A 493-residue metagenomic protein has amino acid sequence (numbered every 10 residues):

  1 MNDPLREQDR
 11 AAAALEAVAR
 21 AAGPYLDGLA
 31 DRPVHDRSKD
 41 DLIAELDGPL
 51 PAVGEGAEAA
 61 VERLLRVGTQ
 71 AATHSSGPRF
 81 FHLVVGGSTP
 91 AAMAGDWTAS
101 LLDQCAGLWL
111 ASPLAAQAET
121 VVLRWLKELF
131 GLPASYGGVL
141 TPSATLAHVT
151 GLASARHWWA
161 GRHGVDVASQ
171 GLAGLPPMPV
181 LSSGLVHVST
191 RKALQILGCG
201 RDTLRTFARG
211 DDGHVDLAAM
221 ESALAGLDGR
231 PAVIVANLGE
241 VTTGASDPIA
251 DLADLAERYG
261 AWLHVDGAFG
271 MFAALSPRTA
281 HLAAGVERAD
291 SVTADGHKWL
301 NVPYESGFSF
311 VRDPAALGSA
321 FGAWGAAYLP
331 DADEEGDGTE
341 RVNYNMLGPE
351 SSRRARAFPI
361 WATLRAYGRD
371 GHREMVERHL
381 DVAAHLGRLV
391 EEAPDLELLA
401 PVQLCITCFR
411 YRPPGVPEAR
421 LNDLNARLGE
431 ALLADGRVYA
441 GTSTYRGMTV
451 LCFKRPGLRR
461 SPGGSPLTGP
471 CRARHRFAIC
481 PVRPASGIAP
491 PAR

Functional and structural regions predicted by a protein language model:
M1-S135, E430-A434, V438, L451-P456 (+1 more regions): N-terminal entrance/gating region of PLP-dependent enzymes' catalytic architecture
P78, A134-S135, A400-C405, T444-V450: Short Gly/Ser/Thr- and Asp/Glu-enriched loop/turn motifs at secondary-structure junctions
P90-P176, L181-S183, S189: Well-ordered mid-protein domain cores that form the structural environment of catalytic cofactors
Y136, P394-L398, R437-T442: A short linear hydrophobic-aromatic micro-motif
A147-A316, A320: Conserved PLP-enzyme active-site core in the AAT-like
Y259, Y445-P484, R493: PLP-dependent enzyme catalytic core of the Aspartate aminotransferase-like
A284-E391: Active-site C-terminal subdomain of aminotransferase-like
L398-L432: Conserved PLP-binding catalytic core of the aspartate aminotransferase-like
